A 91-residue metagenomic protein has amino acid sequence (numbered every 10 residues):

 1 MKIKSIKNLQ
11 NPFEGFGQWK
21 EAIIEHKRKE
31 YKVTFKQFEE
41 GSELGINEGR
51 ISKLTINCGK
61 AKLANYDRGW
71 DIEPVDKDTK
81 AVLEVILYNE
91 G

Functional and structural regions predicted by a protein language model:
M1-E39: Negatively charged, low-complexity tracts enriched in Asp/Glu with abundant Ser/Thr
E14-F16, E48, R68, E90: Feature targets compositionally biased, intrinsically disordered low-complexity regions with long contiguous runs
Q18-K20, E25, L44, S52 (+2 more regions): Polar low-complexity intrinsically disordered regions enriched in Ser/Thr and small residues
E30-D67: A short, structured beta-strand/loop element
K53-G91: Mixed-charge, Lys/Arg-enriched low-complexity segments
